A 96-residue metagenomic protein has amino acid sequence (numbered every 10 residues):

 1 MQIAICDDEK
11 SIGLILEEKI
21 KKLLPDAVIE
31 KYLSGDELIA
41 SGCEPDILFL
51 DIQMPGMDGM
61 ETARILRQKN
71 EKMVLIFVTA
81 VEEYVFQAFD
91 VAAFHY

Functional and structural regions predicted by a protein language model:
M1-Q2: Non-catalytic signal-transmission and effector/linker regions of two-component phosphorelay proteins
I5-D8, I12, D58: N-terminal amphipathic alpha-helix initiation
C6-D8, Y32, L48: Conserved sequence signature across two-component system core domains
E9-E30, Q68: Two-component/phosphorelay signaling modules centered on CheY-like receiver
K10, D36, E82: Short, glycine/serine-rich, charged loops/turns that create anion-binding and catalytic segments at active sites
K31-E37, G59: Helix N-cap/capping motif at the beta->alpha junctions
A40, E44-Y96: CheY-like receiver
